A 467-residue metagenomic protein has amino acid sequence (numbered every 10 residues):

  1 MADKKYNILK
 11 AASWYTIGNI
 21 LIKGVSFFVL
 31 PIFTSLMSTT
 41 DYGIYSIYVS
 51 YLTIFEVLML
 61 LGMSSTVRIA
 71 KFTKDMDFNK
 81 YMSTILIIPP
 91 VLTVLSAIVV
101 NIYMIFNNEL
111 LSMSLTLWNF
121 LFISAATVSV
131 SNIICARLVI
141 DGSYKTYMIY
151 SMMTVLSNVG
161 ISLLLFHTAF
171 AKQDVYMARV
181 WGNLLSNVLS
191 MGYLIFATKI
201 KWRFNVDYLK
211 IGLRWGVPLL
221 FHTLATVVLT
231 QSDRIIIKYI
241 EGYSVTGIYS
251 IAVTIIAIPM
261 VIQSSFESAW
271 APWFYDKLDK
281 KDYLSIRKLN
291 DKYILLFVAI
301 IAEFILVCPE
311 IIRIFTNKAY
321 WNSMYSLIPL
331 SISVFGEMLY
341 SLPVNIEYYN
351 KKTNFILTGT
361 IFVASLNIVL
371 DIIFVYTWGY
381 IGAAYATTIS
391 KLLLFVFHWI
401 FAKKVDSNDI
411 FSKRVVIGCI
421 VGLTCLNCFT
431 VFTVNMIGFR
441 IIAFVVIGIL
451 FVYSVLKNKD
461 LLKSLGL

Functional and structural regions predicted by a protein language model:
M1-K4, I8, K145, I149 (+5 more regions): Interhelical loop/hinge segments that connect adjacent transmembrane helices in multipass membrane
M1-V25, M76-N79, S83, V206-L219 (+1 more regions): N-terminal membrane topogenesis motif
A2, C428-L467: Membrane-proximal transmembrane or re-entrant/amphipathic helices at the cytosolic face
Y6-S64, T93, A97, N101 (+5 more regions): Signature of the first transmembrane helix
I20, M59, S65, S83-L110 (+4 more regions): Alpha-helical transmembrane segments of multi-pass membrane transport and lipid-handling proteins
L30, M59-D75, I140, I255-Y283 (+2 more regions): Helix-loop junctions and terminal segments of transmembrane helices in multi-pass membrane transport/translocation
A70, T127-I149, S331-F362, A402: Membrane-interface junctions at transmembrane-helix termini in multi-pass inner-membrane proteins
N119, M148-A197, F362-L366, Y380-F401 (+1 more regions): Hydrophobic alpha-helical transmembrane segments
